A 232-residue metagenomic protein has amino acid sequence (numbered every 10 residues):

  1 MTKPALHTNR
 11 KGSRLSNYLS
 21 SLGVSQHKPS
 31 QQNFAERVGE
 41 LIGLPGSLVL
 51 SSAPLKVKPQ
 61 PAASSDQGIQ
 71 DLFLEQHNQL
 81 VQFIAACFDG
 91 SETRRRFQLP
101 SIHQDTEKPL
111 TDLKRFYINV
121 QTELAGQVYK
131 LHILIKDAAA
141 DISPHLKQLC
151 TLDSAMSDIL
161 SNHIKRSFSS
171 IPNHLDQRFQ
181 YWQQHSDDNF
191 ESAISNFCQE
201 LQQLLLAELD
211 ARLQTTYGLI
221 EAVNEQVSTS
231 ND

Functional and structural regions predicted by a protein language model:
M1-T111: N-terminal leader/presequence regions that precede the main folded/catalytic core
K3-R10, L22, Q26-P29, G68 (+9 more regions): Short, flexible coil/linker segments at or flanking structured domains
R14-N17, N33, E40, G68 (+8 more regions): Exposed alpha-helical structural elements
P59-A85, Q121, A125-D137, C150 (+2 more regions): Long hydrophobic alpha-helices with heptad-repeat/coiled-coil character
R95-N189: Charged, well-structured binding/catalytic surfaces in domain cores that contact anionic ligands
L175-D232: Alpha-helical oligomerization segments
